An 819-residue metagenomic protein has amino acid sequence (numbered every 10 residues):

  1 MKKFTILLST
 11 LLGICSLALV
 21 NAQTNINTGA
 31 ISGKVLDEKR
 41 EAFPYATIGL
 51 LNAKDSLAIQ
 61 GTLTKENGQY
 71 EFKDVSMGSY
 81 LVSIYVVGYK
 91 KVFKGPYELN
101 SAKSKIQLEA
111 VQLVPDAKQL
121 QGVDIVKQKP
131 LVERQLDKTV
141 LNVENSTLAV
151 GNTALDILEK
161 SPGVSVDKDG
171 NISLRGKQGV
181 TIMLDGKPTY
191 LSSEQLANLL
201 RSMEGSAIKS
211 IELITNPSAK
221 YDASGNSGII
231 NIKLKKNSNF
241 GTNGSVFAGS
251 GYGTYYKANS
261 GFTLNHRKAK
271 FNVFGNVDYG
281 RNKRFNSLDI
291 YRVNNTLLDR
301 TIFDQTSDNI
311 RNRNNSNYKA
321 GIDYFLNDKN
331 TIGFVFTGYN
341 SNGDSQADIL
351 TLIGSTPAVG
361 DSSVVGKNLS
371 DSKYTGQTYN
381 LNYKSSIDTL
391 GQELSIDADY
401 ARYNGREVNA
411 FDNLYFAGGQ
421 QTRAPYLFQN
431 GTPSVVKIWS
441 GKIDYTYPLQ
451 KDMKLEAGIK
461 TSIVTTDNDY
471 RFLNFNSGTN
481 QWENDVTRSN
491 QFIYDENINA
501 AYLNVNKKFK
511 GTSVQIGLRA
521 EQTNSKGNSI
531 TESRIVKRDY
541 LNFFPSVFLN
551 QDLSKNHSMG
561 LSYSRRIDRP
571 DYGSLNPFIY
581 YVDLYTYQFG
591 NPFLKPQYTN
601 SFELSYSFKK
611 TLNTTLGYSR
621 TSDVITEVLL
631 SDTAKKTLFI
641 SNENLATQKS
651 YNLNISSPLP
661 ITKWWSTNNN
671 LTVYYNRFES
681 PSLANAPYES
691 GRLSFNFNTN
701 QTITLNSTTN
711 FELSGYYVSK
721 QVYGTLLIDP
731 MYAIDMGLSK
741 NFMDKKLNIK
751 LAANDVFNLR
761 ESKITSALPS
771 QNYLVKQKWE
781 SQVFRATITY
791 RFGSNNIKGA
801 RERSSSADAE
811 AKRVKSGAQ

Functional and structural regions predicted by a protein language model:
L36, T47-L51, Y85-V87, S104-T147 (+4 more regions): Short, acidic, small-residue-rich periplasmic hinge/interaction motif at the N-terminus of Gram-negative outer-membrane
A53-Q69: Short, acidic Ser/Thr/Gly-rich low-complexity loop/linker segments typical of extracellular and cell-surface proteins
K73, L99, K187-T215: Short acidic/polar hinge/loop motifs at secondary-structure boundaries that mediate gating or recognition
A110-Q112, A154-D156, L196-L199, L213 (+2 more regions): N-terminal periplasmic accessory domains that precede and gate Gram-negative outer-membrane beta-barrel machines
K233-A248, S287, Y291-N294, D304 (+14 more regions): Surface-exposed extracellular loop regions of Gram-negative outer-membrane beta-barrel proteins
T306, Q429, I438-K442, E483-N490 (+5 more regions): Outer membrane beta-barrel strand-and-loop segments of large Gram-negative receptors, especially TonB-dependent
N490-E496, I567-T615, R620, I640-N652 (+2 more regions): Outer-membrane beta-barrel signature, preferentially recognizing the C-terminal barrel domain of Gram-negative
N524-K526, K555-S601, L616-K635, V756-P769: Surface-exposed extracellular loop regions of Gram-negative outer-membrane beta-barrel proteins, predominantly
